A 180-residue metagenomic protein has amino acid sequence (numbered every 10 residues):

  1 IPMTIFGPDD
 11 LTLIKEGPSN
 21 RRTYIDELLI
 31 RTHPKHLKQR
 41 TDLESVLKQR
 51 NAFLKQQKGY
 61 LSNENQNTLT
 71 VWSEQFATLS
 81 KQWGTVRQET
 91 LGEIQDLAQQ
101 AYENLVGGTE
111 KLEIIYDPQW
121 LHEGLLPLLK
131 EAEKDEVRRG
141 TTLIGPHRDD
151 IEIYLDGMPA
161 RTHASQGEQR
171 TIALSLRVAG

Functional and structural regions predicted by a protein language model:
I1-F53: Extended, charged alpha-helical "arm/stalk" segments used for dimerization and assembly in large NTPase-driven machines
E27-P34, A52, Q56-Y60, T78 (+1 more regions): General structural signal for alpha-helix termini and helix-helix connectors
K38, D42, Q56-Q66: Short, flexible active-site-proximal loops enriched in glycine and acidic residues
Y60-G180: Conserved NTPase motor "head" modules and their coupling/switch loops across ABC/AAA+ ATPases, GTPases, and GHKL ATPases
